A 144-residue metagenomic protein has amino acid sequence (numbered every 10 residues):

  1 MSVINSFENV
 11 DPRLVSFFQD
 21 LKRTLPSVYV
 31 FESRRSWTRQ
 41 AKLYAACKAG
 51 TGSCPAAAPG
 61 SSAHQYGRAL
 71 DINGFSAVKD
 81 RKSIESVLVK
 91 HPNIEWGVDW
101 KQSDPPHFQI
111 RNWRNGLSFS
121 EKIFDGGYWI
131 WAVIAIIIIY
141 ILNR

Functional and structural regions predicted by a protein language model:
M1, V89, N143-R144: Short intrinsically disordered terminal tails
M1-E32: Active-site acidic/histidine clusters and adjacent loop/turn architecture that either coordinate catalytic ions
S2-V3, N9, Q40-T51: Substrate-binding cleft of extracellular glycoside hydrolase catalytic domains
R23, A45-A49, V89: Sec-exported extracytoplasmic/periplasmic mature domains
V30-L43: Acidic helix-start/capping segments at beta-turn-to-alpha-helix junctions
G50-I134: Catalytic cores and adjacent binding grooves of peptidoglycan-active enzymes
I134-R144: Short hydrophobic alpha-helical membrane-entry/anchor segments
